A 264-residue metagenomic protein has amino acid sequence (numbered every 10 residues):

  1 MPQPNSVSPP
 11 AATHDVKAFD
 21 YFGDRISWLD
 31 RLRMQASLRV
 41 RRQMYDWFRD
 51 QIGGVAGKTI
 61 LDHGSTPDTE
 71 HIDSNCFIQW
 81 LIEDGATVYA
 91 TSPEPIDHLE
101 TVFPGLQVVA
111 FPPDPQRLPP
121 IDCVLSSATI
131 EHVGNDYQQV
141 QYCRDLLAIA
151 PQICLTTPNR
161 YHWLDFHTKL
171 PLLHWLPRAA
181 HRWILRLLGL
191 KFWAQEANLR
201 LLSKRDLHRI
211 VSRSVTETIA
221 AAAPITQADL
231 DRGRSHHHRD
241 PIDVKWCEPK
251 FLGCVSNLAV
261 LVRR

Functional and structural regions predicted by a protein language model:
S8-G54: Class I SAM-dependent methyltransferase Rossmann-like catalytic core, especially the SAM/SAH-binding loop
D30-R31, L187-A197: Short glycine/proline- and acidic residue-enriched helix-loop micro-motifs that form flexible lids or anion-recognition
A36-M44, T69, G134, Q138 (+1 more regions): Soluble or luminal CAZymes and related metallo-dependent hydrolases
I52-G53, K58-W163, V260-R264: Conserved SAM-binding loop
Q152-H181: Conserved class I S-adenosyl-L-methionine
A194-V215: Short alpha-helix
V215-R232, R239-P249: Conserved S-adenosyl-L-methionine
H237-R264: Core SAM-dependent methyltransferase catalytic element
